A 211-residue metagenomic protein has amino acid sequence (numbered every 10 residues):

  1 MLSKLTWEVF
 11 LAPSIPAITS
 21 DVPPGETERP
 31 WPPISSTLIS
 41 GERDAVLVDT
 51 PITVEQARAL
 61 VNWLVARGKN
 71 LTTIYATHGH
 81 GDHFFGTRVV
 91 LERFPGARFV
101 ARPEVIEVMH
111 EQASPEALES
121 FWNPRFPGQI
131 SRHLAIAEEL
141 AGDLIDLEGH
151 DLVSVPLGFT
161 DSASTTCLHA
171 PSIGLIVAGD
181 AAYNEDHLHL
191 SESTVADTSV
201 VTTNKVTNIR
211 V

Functional and structural regions predicted by a protein language model:
M1-R43: Zn-dependent metallo-beta-lactamase
D21-V22, T50, H187-S191: Short acidic, glycine/proline-rich loop/turn micro-motifs
L38-S40, D146, H169: Short, well-ordered beta-strand micro-motif
A45, D151-V211: Metallo-beta-lactamase
V48-P51, T72-H80, V100-R102, I176-D180 (+2 more regions): Active-site neighborhood of phospho(di)ester-bond hydrolases with catalytic His/Asp-centered motifs
V54-E55, G79-F84, I106-M109, S162-A163 (+2 more regions): Active-site environment of divalent metal-dependent phosphoester hydrolases
E55-A101: Active-site metal-binding motif and surrounding structural segment of the metallo-beta-lactamase
V105-G158, S162-S164, P171-S172, N204: Metallo-beta-lactamase
